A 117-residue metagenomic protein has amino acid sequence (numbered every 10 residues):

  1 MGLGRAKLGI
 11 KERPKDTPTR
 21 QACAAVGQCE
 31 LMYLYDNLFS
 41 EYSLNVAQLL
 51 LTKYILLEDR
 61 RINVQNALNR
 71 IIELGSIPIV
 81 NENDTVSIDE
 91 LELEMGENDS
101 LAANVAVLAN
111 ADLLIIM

Functional and structural regions predicted by a protein language model:
M1-M117: Nucleotide/pyrophosphate-binding catalytic subdomain
